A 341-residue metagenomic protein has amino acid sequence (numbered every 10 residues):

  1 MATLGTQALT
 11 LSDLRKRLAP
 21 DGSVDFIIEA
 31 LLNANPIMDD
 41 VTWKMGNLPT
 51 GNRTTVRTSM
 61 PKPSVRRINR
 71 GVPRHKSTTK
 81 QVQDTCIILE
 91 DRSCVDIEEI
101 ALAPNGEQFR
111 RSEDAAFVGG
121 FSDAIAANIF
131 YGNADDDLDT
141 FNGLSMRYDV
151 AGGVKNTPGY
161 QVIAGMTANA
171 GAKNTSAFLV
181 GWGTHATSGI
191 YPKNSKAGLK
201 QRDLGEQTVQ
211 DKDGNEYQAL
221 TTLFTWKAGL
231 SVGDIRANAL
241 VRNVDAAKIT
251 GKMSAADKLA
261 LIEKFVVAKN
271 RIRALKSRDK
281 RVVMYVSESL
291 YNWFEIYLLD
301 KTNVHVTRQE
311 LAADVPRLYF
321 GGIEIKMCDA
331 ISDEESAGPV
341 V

Functional and structural regions predicted by a protein language model:
A2-D40, N52, S77-V341: Core alpha/beta structural scaffold of self-assembling particle/tube/pore-forming proteins
T42-N47: Short secondary-structure boundary/capping segments within folded domains
P49-K80: N-terminal low-complexity, intrinsically disordered segments
